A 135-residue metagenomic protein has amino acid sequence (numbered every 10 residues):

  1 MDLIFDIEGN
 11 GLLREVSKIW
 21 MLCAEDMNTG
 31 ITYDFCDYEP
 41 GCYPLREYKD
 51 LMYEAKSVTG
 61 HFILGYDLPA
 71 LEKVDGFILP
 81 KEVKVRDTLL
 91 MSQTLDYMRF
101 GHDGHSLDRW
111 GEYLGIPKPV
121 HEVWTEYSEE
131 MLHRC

Functional and structural regions predicted by a protein language model:
D2-F5, L13-R14, I19-C135: Conserved DEDDh/DEDDy metal-dependent 3′-5′ exonuclease domain
N10: Conserved Rossmann-like nucleotide-cofactor binding loop
